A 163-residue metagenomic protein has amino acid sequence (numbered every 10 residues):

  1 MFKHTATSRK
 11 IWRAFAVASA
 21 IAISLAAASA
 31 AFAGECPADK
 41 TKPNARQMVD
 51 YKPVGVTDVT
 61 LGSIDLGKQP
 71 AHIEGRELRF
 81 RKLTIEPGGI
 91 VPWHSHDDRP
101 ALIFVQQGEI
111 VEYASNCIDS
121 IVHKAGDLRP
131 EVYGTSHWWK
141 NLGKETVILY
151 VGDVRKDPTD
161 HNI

Functional and structural regions predicted by a protein language model:
F2-F15, L25-R79, Y113, S120-V122 (+2 more regions): A short, N-terminal "cap"/entry segment at the start of jelly-roll beta-barrel domains of the cupin/DSBH fold
A18-S19: Sec-dependent N-terminal signal peptides
H72-I73, E77, D97, F104 (+2 more regions): Extracellular/periplasmic catalytic domains that process cell-envelope and extracellular macromolecules
R79-D97, S120-K124, L128-T135: Conserved short histidine dyad/triad with adjacent acidic residue
T84, F104, V111, Y150-V151: Soluble periplasmic/extracytoplasmic beta-strand elements of cell-envelope proteins
D98-C117: Glycine- and acidic-residue-biased ligand/ion/polar-headgroup-sensing regions
V111-S115, H137, T159-I163: Substrate-binding/catalytic groove segments of enzymes that remodel or degrade extracellular structural polymers
K124, Y133-D160: Ligand-binding loop in jelly-roll beta-barrel domains
